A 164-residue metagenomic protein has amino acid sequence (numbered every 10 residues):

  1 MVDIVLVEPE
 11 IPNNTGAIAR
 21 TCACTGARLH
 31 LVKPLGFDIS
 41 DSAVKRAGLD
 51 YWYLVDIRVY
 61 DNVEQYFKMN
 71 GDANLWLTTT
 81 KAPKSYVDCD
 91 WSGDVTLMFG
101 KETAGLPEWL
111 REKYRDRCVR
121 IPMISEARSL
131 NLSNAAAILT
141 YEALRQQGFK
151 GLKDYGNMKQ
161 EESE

Functional and structural regions predicted by a protein language model:
M1-E164: Post-transcriptional modification and biogenesis factors for structured RNAs of the translation apparatus
